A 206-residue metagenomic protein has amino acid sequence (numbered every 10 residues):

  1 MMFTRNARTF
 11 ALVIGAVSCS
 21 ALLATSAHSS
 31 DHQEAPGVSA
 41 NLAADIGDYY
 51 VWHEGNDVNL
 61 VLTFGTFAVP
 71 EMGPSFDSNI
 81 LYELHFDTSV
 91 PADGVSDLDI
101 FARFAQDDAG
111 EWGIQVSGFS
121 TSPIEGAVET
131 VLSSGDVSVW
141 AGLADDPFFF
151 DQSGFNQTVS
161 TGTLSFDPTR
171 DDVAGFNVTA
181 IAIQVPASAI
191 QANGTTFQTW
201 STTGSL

Functional and structural regions predicted by a protein language model:
M1, L22-A24: Generic low-polarity alpha-helical segments
M1-M2, M72: Detector for methionine-enriched segments
M2-V13: Bacterial N-terminal signal peptides that target proteins for export
R8, S18-C19, V128, V139: Terminal low-complexity, poorly structured segments
V13-L22: Bacterial N-terminal signal peptides
A27-L206: Surface-exposed extracytoplasmic segments
